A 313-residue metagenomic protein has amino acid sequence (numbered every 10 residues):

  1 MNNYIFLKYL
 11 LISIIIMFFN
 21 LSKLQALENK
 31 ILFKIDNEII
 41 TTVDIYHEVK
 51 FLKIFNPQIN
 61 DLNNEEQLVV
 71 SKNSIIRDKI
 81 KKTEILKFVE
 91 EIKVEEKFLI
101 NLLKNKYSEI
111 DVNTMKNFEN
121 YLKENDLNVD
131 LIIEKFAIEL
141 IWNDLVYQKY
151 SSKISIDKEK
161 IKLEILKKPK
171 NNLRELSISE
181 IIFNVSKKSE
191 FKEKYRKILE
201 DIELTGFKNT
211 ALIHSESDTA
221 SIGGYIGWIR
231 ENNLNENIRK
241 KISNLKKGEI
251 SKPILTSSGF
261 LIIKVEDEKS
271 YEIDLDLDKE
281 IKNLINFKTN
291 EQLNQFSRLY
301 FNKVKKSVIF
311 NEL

Functional and structural regions predicted by a protein language model:
M1-N73, K187, F310-L313: Short, low-structural-confidence N-terminal segments
L62-L313: Peptidyl-prolyl cis-trans isomerase
